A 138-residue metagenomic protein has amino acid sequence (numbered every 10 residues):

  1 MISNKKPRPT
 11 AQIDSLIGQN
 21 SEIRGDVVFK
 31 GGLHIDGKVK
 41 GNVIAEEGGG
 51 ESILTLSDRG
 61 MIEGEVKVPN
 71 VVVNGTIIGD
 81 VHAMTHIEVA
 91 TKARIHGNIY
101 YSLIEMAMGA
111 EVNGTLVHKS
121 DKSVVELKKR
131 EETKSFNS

Functional and structural regions predicted by a protein language model:
M1-N42, E51-E63, V72, H86-S138: Intrinsically disordered, low-complexity terminal regions
A45: Short, conserved catalytic or interaction motifs in soluble domains
P69-G75: Charged/polar, low-hydrophobicity segments characteristic of intrinsically disordered regions and flexible loops
T76, A83: Short, solvent-exposed interaction modules
